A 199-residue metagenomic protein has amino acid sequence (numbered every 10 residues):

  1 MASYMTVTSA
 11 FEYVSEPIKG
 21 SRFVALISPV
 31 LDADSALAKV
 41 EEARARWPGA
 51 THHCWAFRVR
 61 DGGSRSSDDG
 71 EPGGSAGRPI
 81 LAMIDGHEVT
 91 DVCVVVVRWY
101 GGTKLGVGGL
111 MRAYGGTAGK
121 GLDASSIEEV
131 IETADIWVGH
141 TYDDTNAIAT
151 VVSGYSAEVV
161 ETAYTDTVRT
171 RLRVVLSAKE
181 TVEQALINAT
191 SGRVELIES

Functional and structural regions predicted by a protein language model:
M1-S75, I197: C-terminal regulatory domains involved in ligand/effector binding and gene-expression control
D32-A33, T141-T145, R173-E180: Helix N-cap motif at beta-to-alpha junctions
A76-A124: Active-site beta-strand/loop microenvironment that shapes enzyme catalytic pockets
I127-D144, L172: Short glycine-/aliphatic-rich beta-strand segments at the starts of folded cytosolic domains
G139-A157, T181: Short amphipathic alpha-helix segments
V159-A163, T190-S199: Conserved short beta-strand edge segments in small beta-sheet-based binding/regulatory domains
V159-R169, R173-V175: Non-DNA-binding regulatory cores of transcription-related proteins, predominantly C-terminal effector-binding
S177, T181-V194: Mixed-charge, glycine-accented linear interaction segment located at domain edges/termini
